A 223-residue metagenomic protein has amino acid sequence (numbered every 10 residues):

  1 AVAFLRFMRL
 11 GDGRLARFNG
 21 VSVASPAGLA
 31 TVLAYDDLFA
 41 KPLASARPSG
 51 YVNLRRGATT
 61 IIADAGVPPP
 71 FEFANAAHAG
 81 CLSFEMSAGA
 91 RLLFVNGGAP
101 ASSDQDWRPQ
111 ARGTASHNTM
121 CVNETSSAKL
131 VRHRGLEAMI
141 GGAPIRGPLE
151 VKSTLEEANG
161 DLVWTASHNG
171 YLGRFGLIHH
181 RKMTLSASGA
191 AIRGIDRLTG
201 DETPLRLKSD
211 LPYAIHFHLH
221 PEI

Functional and structural regions predicted by a protein language model:
A1-V95, A99: Carbohydrate-active enzyme catalytic cores, enriched for enzymes that act on polyanionic acidic polysaccharides
L5, T119, K129, F217-I223: Solvent-exposed beta-hairpin/edge-strand motifs
G28, E72-N75, S103-R108, R132-H133 (+3 more regions): A short, polar/proline- and glycine-enriched secondary-structure boundary/capping micro-motif
L43-S45, V52-N53, I140-N159, M183-L185 (+1 more regions): Short, exposed beta-strand/loop patches in secreted or surface proteins that constitute
A46-P48, H78-G80, T114, F175-H179 (+1 more regions): Residues that act as N-cap/strand-start positions at coil-to-secondary-structure junctions
R56-A58, D64-V67, M86-A88, V95-A99 (+5 more regions): Active-site proximal loops enriched in glycine and acidic residues that flank catalytic Cys/His/Asp and coordinate
A79-E150: Active-site rim segments in enzyme catalytic domains, especially the processed small/beta chain of N-terminal
E157-E222: Acidic, contiguous internal or C-terminal segments within carbohydrate-active enzymes that form a structured patch used
